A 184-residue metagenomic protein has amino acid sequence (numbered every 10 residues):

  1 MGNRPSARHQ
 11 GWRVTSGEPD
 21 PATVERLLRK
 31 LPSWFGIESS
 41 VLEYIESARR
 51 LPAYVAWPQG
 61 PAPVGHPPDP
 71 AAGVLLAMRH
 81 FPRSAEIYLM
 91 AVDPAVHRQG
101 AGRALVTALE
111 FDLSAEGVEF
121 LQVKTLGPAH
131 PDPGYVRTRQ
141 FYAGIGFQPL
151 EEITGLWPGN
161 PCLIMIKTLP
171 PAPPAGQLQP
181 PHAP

Functional and structural regions predicted by a protein language model:
R8-L89, D93, V106-T107, D112 (+4 more regions): Acetyl-CoA-dependent GNAT
M90, A95, L126-P128: Short strand-loop junctions, especially beta-strand C-caps/beta-turns that link beta-sheets to coils or alpha-helices
V92, R98-A115, V136-Q140, G144: Conserved acetyl-CoA-binding loop-helix of GNAT-fold acetyltransferases
L113-G134: Conserved GNAT acetyl-CoA-binding A-motif
Y135-T138, E152-P161: Short glycine/proline-centered loop/turn elements that form peptide/ligand docking sites
C162-L163, G176-P184: Class I (Rossmann-like) S-adenosyl-L-methionine-dependent methyltransferase catalytic domain, capturing the SAM-binding
I164-T168: Short C-terminal beta-strand
